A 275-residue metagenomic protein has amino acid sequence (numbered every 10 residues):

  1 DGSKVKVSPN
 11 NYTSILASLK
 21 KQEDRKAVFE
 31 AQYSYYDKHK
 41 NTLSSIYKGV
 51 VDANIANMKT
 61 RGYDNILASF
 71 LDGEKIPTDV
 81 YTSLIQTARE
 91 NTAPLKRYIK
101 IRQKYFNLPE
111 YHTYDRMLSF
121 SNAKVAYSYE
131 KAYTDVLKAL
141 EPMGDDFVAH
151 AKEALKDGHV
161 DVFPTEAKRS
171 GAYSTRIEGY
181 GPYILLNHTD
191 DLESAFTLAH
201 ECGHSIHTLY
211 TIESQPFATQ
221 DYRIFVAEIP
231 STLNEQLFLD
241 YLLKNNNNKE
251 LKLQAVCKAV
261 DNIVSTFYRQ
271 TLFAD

Functional and structural regions predicted by a protein language model:
D1-D275: Cation-handling catalytic/transport regions enriched in His/Asp/Glu
